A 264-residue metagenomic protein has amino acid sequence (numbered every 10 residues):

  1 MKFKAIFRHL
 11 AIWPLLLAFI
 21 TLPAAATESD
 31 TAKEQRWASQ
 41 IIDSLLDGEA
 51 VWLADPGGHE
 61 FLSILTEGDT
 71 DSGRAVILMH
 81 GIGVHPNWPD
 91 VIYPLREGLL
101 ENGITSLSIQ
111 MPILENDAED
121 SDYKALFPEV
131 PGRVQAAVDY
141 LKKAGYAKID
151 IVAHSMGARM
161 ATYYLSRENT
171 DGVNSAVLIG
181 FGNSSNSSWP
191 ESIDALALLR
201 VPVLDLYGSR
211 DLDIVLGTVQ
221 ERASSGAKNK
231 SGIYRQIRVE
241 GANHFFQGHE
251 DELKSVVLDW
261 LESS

Functional and structural regions predicted by a protein language model:
M1-F7: N-terminal secretory signal peptides that target proteins for export/translocation
L10-T21: Bacterial N-terminal signal peptides
T27-T70: N-terminal cap/lid segment of alpha/beta-hydrolase-fold proteins
H59-K142: Serine-hydrolase catalytic machinery in alpha/beta-hydrolase-like enzymes
P86-W88, N116-E119, M160-T162, S185-W189 (+2 more regions): Extracytoplasmic/secreted cell-surface and envelope-processing proteins
D139-L199: Primarily recognizes the serine-hydrolase "nucleophile elbow" in alpha/beta-hydrolase and SGNH/GDSL folds
S175, G180-H244: The feature captures the conserved acid-bearing segment of alpha/beta-hydrolase catalytic domains
G232-S264: C-terminal catalytic histidine-bearing segment of alpha/beta-hydrolase fold enzymes
